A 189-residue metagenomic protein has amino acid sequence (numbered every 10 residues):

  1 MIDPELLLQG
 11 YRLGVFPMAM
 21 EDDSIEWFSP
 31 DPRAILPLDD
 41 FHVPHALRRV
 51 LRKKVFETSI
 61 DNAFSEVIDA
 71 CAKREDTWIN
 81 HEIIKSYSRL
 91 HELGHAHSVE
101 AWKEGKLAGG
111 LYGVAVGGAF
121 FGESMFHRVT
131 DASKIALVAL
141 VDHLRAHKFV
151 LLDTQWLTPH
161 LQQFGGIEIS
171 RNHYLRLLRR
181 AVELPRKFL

Functional and structural regions predicted by a protein language model:
M1-L189: N-acyltransferase acceptor-side catalytic subdomain
